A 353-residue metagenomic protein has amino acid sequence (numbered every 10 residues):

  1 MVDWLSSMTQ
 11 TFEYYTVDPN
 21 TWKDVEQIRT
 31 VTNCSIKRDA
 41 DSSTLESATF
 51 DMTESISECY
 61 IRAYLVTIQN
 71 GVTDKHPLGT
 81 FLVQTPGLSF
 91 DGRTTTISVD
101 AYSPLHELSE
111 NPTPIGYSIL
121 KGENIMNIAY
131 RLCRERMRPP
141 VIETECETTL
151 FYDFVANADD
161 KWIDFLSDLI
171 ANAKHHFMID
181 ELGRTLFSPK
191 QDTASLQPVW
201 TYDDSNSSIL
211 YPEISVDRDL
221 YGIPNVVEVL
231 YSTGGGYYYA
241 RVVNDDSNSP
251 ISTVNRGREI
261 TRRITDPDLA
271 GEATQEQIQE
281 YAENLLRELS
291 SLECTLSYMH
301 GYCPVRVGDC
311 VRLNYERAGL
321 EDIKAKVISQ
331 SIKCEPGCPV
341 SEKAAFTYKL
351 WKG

Functional and structural regions predicted by a protein language model:
M1-R29: Polar/acidic, low-complexity leader/linker segments enriched in S/T/G and N/D
V2-E13, S167, E181, Q191-P336 (+1 more regions): Acidic, small/polar-enriched beta strand-loop surface segments
M8, K23-Y60, L105-P112, I119-E123 (+1 more regions): Extracellular/virion structural assembly segments
R38-E54, T94-L105, V229, S290-M299 (+2 more regions): Oligomerization/assembly interface segments of phage tail-like spikes and tubes
D41-F50, A101, P114-V141, N157-E181 (+4 more regions): Amphipathic, non-transmembrane alpha-helical segments in extracytoplasmic/periplasmic proteins
T53-P140: Surface-exposed cap/loop segments at beta↔alpha junctions
Q69-A101, M178-D180, V311-A344: Short beta-strand and beta-hairpin "edge-sheet" elements
D91-L108, T144-I223: Short beta-strand-centered interaction patches in the first periplasmic/extracellular domains of large envelope
